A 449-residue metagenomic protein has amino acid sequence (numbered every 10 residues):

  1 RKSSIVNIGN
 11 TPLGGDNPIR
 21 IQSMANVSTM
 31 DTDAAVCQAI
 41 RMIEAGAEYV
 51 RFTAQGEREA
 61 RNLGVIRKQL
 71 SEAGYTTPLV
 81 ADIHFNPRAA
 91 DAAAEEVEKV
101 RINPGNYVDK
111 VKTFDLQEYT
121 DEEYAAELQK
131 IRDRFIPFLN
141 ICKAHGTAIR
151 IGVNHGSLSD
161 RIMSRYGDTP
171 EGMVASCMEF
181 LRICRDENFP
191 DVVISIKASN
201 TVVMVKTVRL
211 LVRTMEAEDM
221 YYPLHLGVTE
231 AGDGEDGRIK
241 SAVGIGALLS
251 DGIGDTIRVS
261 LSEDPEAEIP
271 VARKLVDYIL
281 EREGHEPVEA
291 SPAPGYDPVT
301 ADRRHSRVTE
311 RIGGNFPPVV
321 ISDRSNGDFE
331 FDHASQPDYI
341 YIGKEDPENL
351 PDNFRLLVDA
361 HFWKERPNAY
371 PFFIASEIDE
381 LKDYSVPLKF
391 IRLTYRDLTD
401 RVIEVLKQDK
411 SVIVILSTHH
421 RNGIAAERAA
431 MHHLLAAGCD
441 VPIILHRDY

Functional and structural regions predicted by a protein language model:
R1-M24, L139-H145, E281-F329: N-terminal amphipathic alpha-helix/helix-capping segment at the start of soluble metabolic enzymes
G15-A34, T53-Q55, T77-N86, R161-V174 (+6 more regions): Active-site mouth loops of central-metabolism enzymes
G15-I19, G46-E48, A73-L79, E96-E98 (+9 more regions): Short, well-ordered coil/turn segments that N-cap beta-strands
I21, D82, I151, I194 (+1 more regions): Conserved, mostly hydrophobic/aromatic
N26, E44-L70, P104-A126, V192-T201 (+2 more regions): Glycine-rich, proline-tolerant flexible connector loops at the mouths of alpha/beta enzymes
E57-A81, K130-G146, E179, L211-M220 (+3 more regions): Alpha-helix-loop-beta-strand connector modules within alpha/beta enzyme cores
T76-F114, D121-I141, G146: Hydrophobic or amphipathic alpha-helical targeting/insertion segments
E118-R132, N140, I162-G313, K407-Y449: Catalytic alpha/beta core domains of metabolic enzymes, predominantly
